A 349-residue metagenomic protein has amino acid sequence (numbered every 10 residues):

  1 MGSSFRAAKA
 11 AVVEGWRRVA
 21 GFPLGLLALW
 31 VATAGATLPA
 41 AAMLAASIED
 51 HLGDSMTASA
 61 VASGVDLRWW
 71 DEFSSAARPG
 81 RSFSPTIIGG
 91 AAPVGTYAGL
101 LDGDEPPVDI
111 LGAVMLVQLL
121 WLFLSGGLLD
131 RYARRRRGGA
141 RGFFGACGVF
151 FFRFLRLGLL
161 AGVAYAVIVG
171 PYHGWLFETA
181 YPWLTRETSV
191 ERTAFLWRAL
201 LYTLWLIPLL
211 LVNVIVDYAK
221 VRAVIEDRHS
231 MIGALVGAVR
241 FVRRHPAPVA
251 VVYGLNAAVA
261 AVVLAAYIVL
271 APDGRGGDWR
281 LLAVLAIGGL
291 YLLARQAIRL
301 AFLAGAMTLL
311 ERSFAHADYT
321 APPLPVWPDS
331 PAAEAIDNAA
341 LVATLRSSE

Functional and structural regions predicted by a protein language model:
G2-G90, L124, Y181, R192-M231 (+1 more regions): Juxtamembrane transition segments at transmembrane-helix termini in multipass membrane proteins
F5, E14-L24, G142-P171: Cytosolic-side membrane-entry/anchor segment at the start of a transmembrane helix
L27, V108-L124, L128, L159-Y172: Hydrophobic alpha-helical transmembrane segments of multi-pass integral membrane proteins
P85-L120: Individual transmembrane alpha-helix segments
L119-V149: Hydrophobic transmembrane alpha-helix segments characteristic of membrane transport and insertion machinery
A146-F150, V190-E191, G237-H245: Short membrane-interface loop/juxtamembrane segments of multi-pass integral membrane proteins
F151-L160, V242-L255: Loop-to-transmembrane boundary segments
V163, V167-T188: Non-cytosolic segments of integral membrane proteins
